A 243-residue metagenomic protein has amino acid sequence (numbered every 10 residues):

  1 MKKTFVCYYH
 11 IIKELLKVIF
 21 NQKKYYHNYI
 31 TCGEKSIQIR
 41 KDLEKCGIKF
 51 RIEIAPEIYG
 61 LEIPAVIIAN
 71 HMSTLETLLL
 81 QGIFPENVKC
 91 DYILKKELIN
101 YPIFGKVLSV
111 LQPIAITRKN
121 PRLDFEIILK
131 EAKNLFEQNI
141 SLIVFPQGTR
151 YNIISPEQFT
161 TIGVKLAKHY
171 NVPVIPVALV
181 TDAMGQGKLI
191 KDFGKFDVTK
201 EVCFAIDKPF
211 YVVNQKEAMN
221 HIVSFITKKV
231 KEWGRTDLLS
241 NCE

Functional and structural regions predicted by a protein language model:
M1-V66, L78-L79: Membrane-anchoring hydrophobic helices of lipid-metabolizing enzymes
C7-H10, E14-Q22, L61-N120: Catalytic core of membrane glycerolipid acyltransferases/transacylases, capturing the structured, soluble-facing
H27-P56, V88-I127: Membrane-interfacial amphipathic helices and adjacent loop/beta segments that form the lipid-substrate binding surface
P64-V66, N139-F145: Residue-level preference for the first positions of well-ordered beta-strands
N70, K95, Q147, L179-V180: Cofactor-binding loop segments of dinucleotide-utilizing enzymes, especially the Rossmann-like FAD- and NAD(P)+-binding
G105, S141, I153-E217: A cross-family acyltransferase "interaction/gating" segment
R150: Short active-site segment of divalent metal-dependent hydrolases/proteases that encodes the spacing between
